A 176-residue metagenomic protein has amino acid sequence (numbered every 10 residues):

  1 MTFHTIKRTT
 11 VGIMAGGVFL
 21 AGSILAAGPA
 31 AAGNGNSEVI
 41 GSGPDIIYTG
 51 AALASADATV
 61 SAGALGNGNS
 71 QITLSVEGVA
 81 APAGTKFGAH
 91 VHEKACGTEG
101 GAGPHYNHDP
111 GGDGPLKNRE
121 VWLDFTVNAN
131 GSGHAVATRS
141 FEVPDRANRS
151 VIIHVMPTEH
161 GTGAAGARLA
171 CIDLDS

Functional and structural regions predicted by a protein language model:
T2-S176: N-terminal leader/targeting pre-sequences
